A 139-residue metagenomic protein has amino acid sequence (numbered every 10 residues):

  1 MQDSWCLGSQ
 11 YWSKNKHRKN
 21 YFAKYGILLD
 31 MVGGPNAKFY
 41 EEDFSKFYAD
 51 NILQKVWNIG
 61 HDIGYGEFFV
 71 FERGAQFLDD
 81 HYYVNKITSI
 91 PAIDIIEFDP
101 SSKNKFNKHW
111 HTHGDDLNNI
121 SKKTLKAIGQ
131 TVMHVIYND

Functional and structural regions predicted by a protein language model:
M1-N51: Acidic/histidine-rich catalytic neighborhood of metal-dependent amide-processing enzymes
Y25, G34-D139: Active-site-adjacent substrate-binding region of metalloamidase/peptidase-like peptide-processing proteins
